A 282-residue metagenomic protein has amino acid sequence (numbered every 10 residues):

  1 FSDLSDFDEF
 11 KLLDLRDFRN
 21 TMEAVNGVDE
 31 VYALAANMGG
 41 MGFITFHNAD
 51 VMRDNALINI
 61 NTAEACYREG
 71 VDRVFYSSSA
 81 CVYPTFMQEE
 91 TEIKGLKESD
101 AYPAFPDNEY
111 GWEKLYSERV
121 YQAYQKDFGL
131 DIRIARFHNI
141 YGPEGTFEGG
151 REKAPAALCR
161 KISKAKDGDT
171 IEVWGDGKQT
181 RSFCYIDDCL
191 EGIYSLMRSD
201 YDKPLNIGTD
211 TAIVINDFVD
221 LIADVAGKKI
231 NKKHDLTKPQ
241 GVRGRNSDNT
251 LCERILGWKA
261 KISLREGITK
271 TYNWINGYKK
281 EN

Functional and structural regions predicted by a protein language model:
L4, D8, L15-N55, R68: NAD(P)H-binding glycine-rich loop region in Rossmannoid oxidoreductase-like domains and their noncatalytic homologs
L15, A36-N37, S79, F137-I140: Active-site loop/turn elements of alpha/beta-hydrolase fold enzymes, especially the short glycine-/histidine-rich
D17, E30, I58-N61, R73 (+2 more regions): Conserved cofactor-binding/catalytic machinery of classical short-chain dehydrogenase/reductase
A33, I60-N108, R133: Conserved Rossmann-fold NAD(P)-dependent oxidoreductase catalytic core, especially the SDR/UDP-sugar
M38-F43, T85-F86, P143: Helix N-cap/beta-alpha junction loops of NAD(P)-dependent oxidoreductase domains
F86-G95, R119-M197, D210-A212, V219-A226: NAD(P)-dependent short-chain dehydrogenase/reductase
E109, E113: Active-site helix of classical SDR
K164-N282: C-terminal substrate-binding subdomain of Rossmann-fold SDR/epimerase-dehydratase oxidoreductases
